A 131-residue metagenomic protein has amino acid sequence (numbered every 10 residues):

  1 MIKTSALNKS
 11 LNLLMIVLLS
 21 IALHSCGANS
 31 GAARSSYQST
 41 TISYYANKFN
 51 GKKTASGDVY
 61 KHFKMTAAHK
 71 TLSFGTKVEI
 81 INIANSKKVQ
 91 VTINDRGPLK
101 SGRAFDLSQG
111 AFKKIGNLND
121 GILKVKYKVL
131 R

Functional and structural regions predicted by a protein language model:
I2-L13, L19-R131: Secreted/periplasmic proteins
